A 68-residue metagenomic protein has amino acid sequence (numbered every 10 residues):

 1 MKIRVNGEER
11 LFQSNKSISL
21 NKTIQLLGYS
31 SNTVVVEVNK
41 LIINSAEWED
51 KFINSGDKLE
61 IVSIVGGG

Functional and structural regions predicted by a protein language model:
M1-G67: Ubiquitin-like/PB1-type beta-grasp interaction modules and other compact soluble beta-rich domains
